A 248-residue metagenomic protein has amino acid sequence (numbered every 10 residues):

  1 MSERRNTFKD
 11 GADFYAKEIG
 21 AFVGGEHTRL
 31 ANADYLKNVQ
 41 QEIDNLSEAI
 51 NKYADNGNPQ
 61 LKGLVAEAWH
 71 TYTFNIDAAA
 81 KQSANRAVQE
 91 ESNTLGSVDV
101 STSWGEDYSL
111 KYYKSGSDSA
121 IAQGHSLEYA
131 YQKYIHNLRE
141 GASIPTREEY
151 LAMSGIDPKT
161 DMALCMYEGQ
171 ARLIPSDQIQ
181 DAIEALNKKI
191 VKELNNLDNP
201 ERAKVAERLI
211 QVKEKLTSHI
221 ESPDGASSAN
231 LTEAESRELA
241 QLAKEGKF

Functional and structural regions predicted by a protein language model:
M1, F8, L46, I50 (+5 more regions): Extended hydrophobic/Leu-rich segments
M1-E26: Nuclease-adjacent, charged terminal/linker segments that flank catalytic cores
K17-D44: Cysteine-nucleophile protease catalytic domains, especially the papain-like/related folds used in DUB/UBL proteases
Y35-Y131: Catalytic centers of nucleases
Q132-K247: Metal-dependent nuclease catalytic core centered on acidic motifs
